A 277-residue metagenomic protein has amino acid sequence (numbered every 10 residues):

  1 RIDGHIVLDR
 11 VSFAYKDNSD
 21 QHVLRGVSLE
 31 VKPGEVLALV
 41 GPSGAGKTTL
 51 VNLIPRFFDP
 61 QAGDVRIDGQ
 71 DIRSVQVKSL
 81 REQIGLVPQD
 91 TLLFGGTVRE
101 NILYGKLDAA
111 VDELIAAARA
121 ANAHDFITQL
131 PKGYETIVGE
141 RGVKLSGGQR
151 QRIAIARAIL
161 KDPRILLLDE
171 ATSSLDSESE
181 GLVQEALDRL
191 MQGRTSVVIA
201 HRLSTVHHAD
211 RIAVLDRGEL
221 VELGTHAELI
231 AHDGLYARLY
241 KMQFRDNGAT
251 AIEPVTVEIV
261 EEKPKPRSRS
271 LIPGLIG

Functional and structural regions predicted by a protein language model:
I2-G277: ABC-type nucleotide-binding domain
